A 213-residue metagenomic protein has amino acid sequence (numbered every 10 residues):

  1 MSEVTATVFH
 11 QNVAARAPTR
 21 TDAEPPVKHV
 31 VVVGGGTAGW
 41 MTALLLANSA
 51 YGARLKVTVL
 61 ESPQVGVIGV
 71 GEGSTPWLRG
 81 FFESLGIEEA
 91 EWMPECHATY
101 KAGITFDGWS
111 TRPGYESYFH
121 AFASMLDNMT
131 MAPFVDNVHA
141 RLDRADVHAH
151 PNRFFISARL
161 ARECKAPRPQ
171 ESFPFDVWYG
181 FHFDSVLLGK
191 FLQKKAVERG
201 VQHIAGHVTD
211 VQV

Functional and structural regions predicted by a protein language model:
S2-V27: A short, basic/flexible loop-to-alpha-helix module at the beginning of a structural domain
E24-A38: Beta1/beta-strand and adjacent pyrophosphate-binding region of the FAD-binding site in flavoprotein oxidoreductases
T42-L55, F81, R199: A short, Lys/Arg-enriched amphipathic alpha-helix followed by its capping loop at the start of a domain
A47-V70: Glycine-rich FAD pyrophosphate-binding loop
G66-L160: Dinucleotide-binding Rossmann-like beta1-alpha1 core, especially the glycine-rich loop that anchors the ADP
S157-L187: Helix-loop-beta segment of a Rossmann-like dinucleotide-binding subdomain
I204-V213: A conserved short coil-to-beta-strand element within the FAD-binding core of flavoproteins
